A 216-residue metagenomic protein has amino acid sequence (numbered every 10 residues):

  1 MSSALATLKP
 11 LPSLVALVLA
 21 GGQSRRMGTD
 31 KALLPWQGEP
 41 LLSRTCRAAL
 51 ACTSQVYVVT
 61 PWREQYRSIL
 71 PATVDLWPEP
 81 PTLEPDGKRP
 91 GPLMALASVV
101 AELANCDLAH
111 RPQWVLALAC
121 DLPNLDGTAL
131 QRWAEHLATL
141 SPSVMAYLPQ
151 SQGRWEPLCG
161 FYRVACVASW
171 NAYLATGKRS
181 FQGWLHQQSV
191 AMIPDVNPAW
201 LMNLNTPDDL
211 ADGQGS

Functional and structural regions predicted by a protein language model:
S2-L5, S216: Left-handed beta-helix
A4-W200, P207-D208: Nucleotide and nucleotide-moiety/phosphate-recognizing core
A175, G215-S216: Compositionally biased, low-complexity linear motifs
N205-D209, Q214-G215: C-terminal accessory segment of soluble enzyme catalytic cores
